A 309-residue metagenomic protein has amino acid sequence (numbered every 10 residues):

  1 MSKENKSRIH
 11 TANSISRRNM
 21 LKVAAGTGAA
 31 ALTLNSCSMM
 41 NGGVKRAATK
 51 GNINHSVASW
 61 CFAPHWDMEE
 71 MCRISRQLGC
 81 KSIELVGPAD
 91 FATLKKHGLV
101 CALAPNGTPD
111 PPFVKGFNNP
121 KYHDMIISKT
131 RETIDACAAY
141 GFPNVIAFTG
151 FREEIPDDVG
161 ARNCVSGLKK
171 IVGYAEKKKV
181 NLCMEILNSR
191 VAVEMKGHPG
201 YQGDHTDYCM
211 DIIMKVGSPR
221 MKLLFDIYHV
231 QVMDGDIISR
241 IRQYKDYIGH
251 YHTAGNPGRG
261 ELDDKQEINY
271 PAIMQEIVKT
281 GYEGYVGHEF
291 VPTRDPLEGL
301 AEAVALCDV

Functional and structural regions predicted by a protein language model:
S2-S56, C61-R76, F142-P143, E194-M195 (+2 more regions): Histidine-acidic metal/acid-base catalytic patches
A24-T33, T49, G116-K222, V232: Active-site acidic/histidine proton-transfer and metal-coordination neighborhood in alpha/beta enzyme cores
S56-W66, F113-M125: Active-site mouth loops of central-metabolism enzymes
M71-D90: Catalytic domains of carbohydrate-active enzymes, especially glycoside hydrolases
G87-H97, D110: Glycine-rich, proline-tolerant flexible connector loops at the mouths of alpha/beta enzymes
